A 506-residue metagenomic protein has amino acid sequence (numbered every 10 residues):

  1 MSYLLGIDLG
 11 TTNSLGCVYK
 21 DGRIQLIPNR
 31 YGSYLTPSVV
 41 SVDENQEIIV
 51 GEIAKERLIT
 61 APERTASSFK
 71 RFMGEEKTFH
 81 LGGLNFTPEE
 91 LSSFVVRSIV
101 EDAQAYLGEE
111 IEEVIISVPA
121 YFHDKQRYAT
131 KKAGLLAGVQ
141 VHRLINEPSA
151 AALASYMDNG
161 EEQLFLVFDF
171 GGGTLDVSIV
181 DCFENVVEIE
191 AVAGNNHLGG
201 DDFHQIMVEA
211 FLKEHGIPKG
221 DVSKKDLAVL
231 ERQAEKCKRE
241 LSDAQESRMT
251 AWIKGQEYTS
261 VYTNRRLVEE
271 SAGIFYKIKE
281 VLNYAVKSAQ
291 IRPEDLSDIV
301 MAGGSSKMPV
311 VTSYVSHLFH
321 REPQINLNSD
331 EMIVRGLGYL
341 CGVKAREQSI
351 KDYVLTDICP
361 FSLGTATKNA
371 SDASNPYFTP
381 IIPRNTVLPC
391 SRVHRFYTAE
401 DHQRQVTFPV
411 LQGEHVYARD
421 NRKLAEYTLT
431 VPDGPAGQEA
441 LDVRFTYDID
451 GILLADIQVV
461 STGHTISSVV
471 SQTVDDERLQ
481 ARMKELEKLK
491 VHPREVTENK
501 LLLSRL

Functional and structural regions predicted by a protein language model:
M1-F72, F79-N85, F94, E101-L506: Oxyanion-binding/catalytic loops of NTP- or PPi-dependent enzymes
